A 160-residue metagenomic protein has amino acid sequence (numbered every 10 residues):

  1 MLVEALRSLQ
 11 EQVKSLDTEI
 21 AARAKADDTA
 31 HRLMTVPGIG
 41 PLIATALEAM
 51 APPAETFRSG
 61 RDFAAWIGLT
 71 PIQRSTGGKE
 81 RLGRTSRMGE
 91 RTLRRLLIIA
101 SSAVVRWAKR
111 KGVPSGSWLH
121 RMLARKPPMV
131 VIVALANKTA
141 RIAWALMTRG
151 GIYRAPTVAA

Functional and structural regions predicted by a protein language model:
M1-A160: A detector of single, family-specific signature residues that are central to catalytic or substrate-handling motifs
